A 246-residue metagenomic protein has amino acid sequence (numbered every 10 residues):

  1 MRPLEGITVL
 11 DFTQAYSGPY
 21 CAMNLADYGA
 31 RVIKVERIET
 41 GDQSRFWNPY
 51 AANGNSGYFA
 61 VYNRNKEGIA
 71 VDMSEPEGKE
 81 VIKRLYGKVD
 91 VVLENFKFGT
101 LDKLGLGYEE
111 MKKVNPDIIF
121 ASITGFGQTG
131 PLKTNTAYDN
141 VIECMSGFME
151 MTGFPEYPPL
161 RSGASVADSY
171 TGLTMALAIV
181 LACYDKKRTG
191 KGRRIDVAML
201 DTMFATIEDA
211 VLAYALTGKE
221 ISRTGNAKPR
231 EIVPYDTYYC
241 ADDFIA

Functional and structural regions predicted by a protein language model:
M1-K191: N-terminal helix-loop segment corresponding to the beta1-alpha1 unit of nucleotide/adenylate-binding folds
M145, M149-A246: Acidic, glycine-rich segments within the central catalytic cores of soluble metabolic enzymes that bind/position
